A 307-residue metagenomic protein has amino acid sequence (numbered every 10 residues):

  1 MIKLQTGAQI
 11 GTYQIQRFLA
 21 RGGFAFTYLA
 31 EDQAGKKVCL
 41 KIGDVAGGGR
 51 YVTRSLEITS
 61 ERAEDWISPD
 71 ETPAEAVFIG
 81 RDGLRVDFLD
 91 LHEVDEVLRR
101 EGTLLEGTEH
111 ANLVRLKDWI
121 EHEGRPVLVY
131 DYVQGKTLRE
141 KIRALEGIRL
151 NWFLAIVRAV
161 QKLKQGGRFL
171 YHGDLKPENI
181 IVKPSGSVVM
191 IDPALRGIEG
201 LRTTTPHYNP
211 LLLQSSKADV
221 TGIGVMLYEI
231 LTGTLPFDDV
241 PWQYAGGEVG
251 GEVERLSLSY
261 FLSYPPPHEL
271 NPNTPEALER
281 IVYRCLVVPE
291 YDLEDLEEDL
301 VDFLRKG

Functional and structural regions predicted by a protein language model:
Q16-G22, T27: Protein kinase glycine-rich loop
S55-W66, L84-G107: AlphaC helix of the eukaryotic protein kinase fold
W119: Activation-segment/catalytic-loop signature of the eukaryotic protein kinase fold
E123-T137: Conserved short submotifs of the Hanks-type protein kinase catalytic core that shape the nucleotide-binding pocket
K164-P177, I181-V182: Catalytic-loop of the protein kinase fold
N273-L286: Conserved C-terminal C-lobe helix
